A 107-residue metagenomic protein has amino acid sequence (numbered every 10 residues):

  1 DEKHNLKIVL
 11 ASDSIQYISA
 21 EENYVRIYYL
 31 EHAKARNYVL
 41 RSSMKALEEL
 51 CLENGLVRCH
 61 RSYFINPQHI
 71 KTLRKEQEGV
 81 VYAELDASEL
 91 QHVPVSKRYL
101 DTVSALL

Functional and structural regions predicted by a protein language model:
D1-A87: Conserved binding/recognition cores within well-folded domains
R36, E49, H92, T102-S104: Intrinsically disordered, low-complexity acidic/polar segments
Y38-S42, H92-R98: A short macromolecule-binding patch
K97-L107: Primarily interfacial, aromatic-capped hydrophobic alpha-helices that serve as membrane anchors
